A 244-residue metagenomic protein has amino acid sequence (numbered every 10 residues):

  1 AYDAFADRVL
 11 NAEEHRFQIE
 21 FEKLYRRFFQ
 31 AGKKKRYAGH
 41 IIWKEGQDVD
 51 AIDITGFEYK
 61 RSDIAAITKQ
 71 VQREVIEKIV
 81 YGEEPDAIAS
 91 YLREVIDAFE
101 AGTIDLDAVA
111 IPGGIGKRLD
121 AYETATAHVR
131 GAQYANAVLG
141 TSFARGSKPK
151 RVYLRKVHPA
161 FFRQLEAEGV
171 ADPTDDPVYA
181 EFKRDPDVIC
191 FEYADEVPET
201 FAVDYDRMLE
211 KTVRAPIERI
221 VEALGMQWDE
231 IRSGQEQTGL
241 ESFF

Functional and structural regions predicted by a protein language model:
A1-F244: DNA-dependent DNA polymerase catalytic subunits
